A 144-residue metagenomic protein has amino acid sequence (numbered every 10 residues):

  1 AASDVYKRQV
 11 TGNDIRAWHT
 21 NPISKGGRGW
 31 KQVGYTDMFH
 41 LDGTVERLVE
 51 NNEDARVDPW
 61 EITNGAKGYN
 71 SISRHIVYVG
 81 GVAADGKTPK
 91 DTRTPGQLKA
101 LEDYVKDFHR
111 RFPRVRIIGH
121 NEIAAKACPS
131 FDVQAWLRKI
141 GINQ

Functional and structural regions predicted by a protein language model:
A1-Y6: Short, small-residue-biased leader/transition segments that mark boundaries at the very start of proteins
K7-G26, N70-N121: Long, well-ordered alpha-helical scaffolding segments within enzyme catalytic domains, especially pronounced
G12-N13, T20, Q32-G34, E46-L48 (+1 more regions): Glycine-rich catalytic cores of cysteine/serine-nucleophile enzymes that process amide/ester linkages in cell-envelope
R28-K31, M38-H40, N52-I72, R110-R111: Extracellular/periplasmic catalytic domains that process cell-envelope and extracellular macromolecules
G34-H40, T44-L48, S73-Y78, R116-G119: Structural recognition of the beta-strand scaffold that forms the well-ordered cores of secreted hydrolase catalytic
G43-I62, C128-Q134: Charged, often glycine-rich, active-site loop that binds/positions anionic groups
V45, A84, A125: Surface-exposed, flexible loop/turn segments at secondary-structure boundaries
D103-Y104, R114-Q144: Catalytic cores and adjacent binding grooves of peptidoglycan-active enzymes
